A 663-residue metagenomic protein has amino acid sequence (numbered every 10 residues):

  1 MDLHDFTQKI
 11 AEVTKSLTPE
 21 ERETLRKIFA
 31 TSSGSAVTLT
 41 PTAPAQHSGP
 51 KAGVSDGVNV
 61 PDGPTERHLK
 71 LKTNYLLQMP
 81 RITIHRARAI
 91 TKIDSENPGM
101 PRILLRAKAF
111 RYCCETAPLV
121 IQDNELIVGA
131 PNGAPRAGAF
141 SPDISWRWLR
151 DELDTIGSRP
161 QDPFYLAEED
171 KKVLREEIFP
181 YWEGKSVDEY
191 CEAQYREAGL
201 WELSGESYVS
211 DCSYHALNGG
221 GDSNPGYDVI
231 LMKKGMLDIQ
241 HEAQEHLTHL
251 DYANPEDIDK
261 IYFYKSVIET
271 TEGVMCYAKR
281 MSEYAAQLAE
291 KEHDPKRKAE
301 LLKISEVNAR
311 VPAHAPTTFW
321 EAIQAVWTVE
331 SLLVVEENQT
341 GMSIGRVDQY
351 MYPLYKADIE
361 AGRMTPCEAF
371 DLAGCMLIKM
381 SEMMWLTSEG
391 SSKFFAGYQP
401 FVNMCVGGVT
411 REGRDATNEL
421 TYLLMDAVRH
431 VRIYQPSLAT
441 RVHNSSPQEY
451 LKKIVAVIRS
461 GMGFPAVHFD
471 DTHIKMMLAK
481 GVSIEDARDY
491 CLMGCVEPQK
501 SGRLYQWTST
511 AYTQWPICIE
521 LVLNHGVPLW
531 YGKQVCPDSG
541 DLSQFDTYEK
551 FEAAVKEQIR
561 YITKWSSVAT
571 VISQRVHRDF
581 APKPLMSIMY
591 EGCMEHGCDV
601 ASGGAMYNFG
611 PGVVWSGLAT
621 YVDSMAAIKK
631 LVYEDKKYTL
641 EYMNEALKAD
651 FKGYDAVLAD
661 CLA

Functional and structural regions predicted by a protein language model:
D2-L3, Y277-M281, G345-Y352: Short acidic alpha-helix initiation/capping motifs at coil-to-helix transition points, especially at protein N-termini
D2-S33: Short, low-complexity, charged amphipathic interaction modules
V37-L39: Hydrophobic/aromatic hotspots within intrinsically disordered, low-complexity regions
P41-V267, K296-A663: Conserved catalytic cores of very large enzyme subunits
K265-Y277: Extended non-globular scaffold/tether segments
M275, S282, A286-A289, K298 (+2 more regions): Heptad-repeat amphipathic alpha-helical coiled-coil interaction surface used for oligomerization/assembly
